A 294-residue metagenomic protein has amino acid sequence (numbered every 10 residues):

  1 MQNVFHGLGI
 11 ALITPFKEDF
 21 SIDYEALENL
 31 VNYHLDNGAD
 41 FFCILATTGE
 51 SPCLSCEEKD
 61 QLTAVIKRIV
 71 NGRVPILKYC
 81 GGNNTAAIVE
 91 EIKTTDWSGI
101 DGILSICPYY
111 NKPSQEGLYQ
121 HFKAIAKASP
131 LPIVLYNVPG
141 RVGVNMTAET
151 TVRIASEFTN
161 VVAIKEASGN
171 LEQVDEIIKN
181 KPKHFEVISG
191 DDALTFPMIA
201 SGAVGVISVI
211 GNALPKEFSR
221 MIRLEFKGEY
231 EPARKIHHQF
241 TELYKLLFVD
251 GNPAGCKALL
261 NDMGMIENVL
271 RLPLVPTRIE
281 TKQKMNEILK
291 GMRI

Functional and structural regions predicted by a protein language model:
Q2-G143, R153: Active-site beta->alpha loop and helix N-cap motifs at the rims of alpha/beta catalytic domains
V4-P15, N37-A39, A203, I207-I294: C-terminal alpha-helical cap/extension of soluble enzyme domains
E18, Y24, C56, A148 (+2 more regions): Alpha-helix N-capping/helix-start residues
Y24, E28-V31, A148, K282-L289: Short, amphipathic alpha-helical "lid/cap" segments that border enzyme active or binding sites
L27, K59, T63, I88 (+6 more regions): A general structural signal for well-ordered alpha-helical segments in protein cores
K127-A128, R141-F248: Catalytic alpha/beta core domains of metabolic enzymes, predominantly
N137-V138, N160-V161, R271-L272: Glycine-rich phosphate-binding "P-loop"
